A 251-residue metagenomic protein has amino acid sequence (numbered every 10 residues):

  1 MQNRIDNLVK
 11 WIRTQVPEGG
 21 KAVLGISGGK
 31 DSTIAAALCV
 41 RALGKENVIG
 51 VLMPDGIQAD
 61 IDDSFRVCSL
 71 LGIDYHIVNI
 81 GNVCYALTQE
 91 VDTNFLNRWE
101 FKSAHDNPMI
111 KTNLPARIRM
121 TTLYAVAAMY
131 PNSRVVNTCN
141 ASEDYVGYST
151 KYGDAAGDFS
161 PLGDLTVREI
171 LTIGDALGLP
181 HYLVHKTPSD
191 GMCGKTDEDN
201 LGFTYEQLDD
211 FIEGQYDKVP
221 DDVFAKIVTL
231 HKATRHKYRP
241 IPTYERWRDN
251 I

Functional and structural regions predicted by a protein language model:
R4-L24, L38-R41, E46-I49, G56 (+6 more regions): ATP/NTP-dependent adenylation/nucleotidyl-transfer catalytic domains that generate, transfer, or process NMP-activated
G29: Conserved G/P- and acidic residue-centered "switch" motifs that form tight phosphate/ATP-binding loops in soluble
T33-A36, I61-F65: Short, surface-exposed alpha-helical segments at coil->helix boundaries
D60-I61, Y145: Alpha-helix N-cap/helix-start motif
A116-R119: Active-site glycine-rich loop that binds ribose-phosphate moieties when present
